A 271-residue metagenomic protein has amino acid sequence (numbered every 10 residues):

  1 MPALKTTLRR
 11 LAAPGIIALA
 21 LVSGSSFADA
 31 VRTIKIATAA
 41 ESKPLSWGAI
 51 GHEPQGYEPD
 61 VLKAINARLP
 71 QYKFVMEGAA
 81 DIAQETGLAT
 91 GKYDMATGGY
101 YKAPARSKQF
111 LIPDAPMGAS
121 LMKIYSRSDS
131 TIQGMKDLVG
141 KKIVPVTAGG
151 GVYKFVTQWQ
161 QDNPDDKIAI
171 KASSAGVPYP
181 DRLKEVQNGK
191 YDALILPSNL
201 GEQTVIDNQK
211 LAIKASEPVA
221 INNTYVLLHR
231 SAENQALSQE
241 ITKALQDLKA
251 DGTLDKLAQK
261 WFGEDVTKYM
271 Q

Functional and structural regions predicted by a protein language model:
D29-Y100, A175, D251: Extracytoplasmic small-molecule ligand-binding "clamshell" domains of the periplasmic binding protein/Venus flytrap
A39-S42, G118-S126, I206-L245, F262-Q271: Periplasmic-binding protein-like
A40-K43, G51-A64, K123-V177, N199: Bilobed "Venus flytrap"/periplasmic-binding protein-like clamshell domains and structurally analogous long
P59-L69, I132, K136-G150, V226-E264: Extended ligand-binding regions for polar small-molecule ligands
K63, V75-D137, E217: Acidic, polar ligand-binding/catalytic clefts
A67-R68, E77, I82-A96, K136-V139 (+2 more regions): Short helices/loops that flank or line small-molecule/ion binding pockets
Y72-V75, G150-K171, Q209, L245-Q271: Ligand-binding clefts/hinges and TM-proximal coupling segments of bilobed small-molecule sensing domains
A83, G99-K108, K154-Q158, K184-I221: A ligand-binding cleft/hinge motif common to bilobed small-molecule-binding domains
